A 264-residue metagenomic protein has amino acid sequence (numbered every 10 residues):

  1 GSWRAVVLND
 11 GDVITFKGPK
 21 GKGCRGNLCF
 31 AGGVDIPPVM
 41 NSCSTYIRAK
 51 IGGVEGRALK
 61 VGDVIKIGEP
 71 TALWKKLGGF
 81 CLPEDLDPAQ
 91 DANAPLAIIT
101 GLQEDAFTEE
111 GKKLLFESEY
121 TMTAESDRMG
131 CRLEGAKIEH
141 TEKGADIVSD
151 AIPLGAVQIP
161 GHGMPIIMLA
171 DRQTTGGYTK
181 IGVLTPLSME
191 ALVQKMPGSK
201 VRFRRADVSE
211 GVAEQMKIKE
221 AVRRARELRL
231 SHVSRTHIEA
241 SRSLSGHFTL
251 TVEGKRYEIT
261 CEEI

Functional and structural regions predicted by a protein language model:
G1-I264: Conserved "landmark" site that anchors the functional core of diverse proteins
